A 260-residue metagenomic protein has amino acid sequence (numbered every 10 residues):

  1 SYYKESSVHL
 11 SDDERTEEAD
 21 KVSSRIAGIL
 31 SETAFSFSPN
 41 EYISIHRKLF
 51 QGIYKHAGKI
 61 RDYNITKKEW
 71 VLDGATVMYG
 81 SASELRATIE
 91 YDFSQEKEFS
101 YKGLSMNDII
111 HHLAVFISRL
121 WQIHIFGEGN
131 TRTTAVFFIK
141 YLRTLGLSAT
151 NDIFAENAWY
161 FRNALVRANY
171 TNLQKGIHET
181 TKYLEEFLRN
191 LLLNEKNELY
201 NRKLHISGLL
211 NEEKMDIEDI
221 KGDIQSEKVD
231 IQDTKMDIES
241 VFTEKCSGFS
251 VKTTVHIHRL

Functional and structural regions predicted by a protein language model:
S1-L260: FIC/Doc superfamily catalytic core
